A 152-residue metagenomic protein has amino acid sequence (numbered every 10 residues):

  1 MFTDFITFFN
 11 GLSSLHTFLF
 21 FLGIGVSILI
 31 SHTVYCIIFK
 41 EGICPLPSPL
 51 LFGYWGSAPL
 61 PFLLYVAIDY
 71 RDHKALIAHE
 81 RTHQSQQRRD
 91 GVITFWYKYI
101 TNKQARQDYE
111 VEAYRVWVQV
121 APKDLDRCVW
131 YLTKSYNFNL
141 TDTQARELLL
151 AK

Functional and structural regions predicted by a protein language model:
M1-L12: Short, strongly hydrophobic alpha-helical membrane anchors
G11-S14, A113: Membrane-interface junctions
H16-V34: Terminal signal-anchor or tail-anchor transmembrane helices that tether membrane-associated enzymes to cellular
Y35-K74: Catalytic zinc-binding patch centered on the HExxH motif and its immediate surroundings that defines zinc-dependent
R71, Q86-W117: Post-HEXXH active-site segment of zinc metalloproteases
R71-D72, T82, T133-N137: Short, solvent-exposed loop/turn segments at secondary-structure junctions
A75-R88: Active-site recognition of the HExxH zinc-binding catalytic motif
Q119-K152: Long, well-structured alpha-helical subdomains associated with metal-dependent extracellular/ecto-lumenal hydrolases
